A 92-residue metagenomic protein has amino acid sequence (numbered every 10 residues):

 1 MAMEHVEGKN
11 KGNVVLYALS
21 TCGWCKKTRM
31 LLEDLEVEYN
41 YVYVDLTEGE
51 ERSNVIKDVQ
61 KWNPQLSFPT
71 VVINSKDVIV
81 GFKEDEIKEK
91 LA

Functional and structural regions predicted by a protein language model:
A2-N40: Local sequence-structure signature of Cys/Sec-based thiol-disulfide redox active-site neighborhoods
C22-C25, G49, G81: Loop/helix-junction capping segments adjacent to catalytic residues or to phosphate/diphosphate-binding pockets
K26-R29, R52-S53, E84: Conserved strand-to-helix beginnings and helix N-cap segments that scaffold or border functional pockets
M30, K57, E89-A92: Replace "anionic and nucleotidyl ligands
Y41-Y43, V78: Conserved beta-strand scaffold positions in the cores of enzyme catalytic domains, especially in NTP/NDP-utilizing
V44-Q65: Thioredoxin-like thiol-disulfide oxidoreductase module
Q60-D77: Short, basic, helix/turn surface patches
I73-A92: Non-catalytic, surface beta->alpha helical segment in thiol-disulfide oxidoreductase systems
